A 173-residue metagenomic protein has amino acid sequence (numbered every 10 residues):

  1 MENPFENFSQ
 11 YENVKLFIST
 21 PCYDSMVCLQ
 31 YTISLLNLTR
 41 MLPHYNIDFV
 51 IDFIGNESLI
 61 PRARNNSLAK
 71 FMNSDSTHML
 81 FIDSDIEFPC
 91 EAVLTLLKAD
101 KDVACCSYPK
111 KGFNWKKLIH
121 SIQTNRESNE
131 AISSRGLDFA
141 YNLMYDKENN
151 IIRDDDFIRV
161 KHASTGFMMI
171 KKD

Functional and structural regions predicted by a protein language model:
M1-S58, R62: N-proximal low-complexity "stem/linker" segments adjacent to membrane-targeting elements
E6-Q10, N73, R159: Surface-exposed acidic, glycine-flexible loop patches that form ligand/cofactor-binding and adhesion interfaces
N13, S74-T77, K101: Active-site acidic short loop of glycosyltransferases
N65-H78: Active-site nucleotide-sugar/metal-binding loop of Leloir-type enzymes
L68, P89-D173: Conserved catalytic core of nucleotide-sugar-dependent glycosyltransferases
D75-E87: Short beta-strand-to-loop acidic/aromatic patch adjacent to the donor-nucleotide binding site
